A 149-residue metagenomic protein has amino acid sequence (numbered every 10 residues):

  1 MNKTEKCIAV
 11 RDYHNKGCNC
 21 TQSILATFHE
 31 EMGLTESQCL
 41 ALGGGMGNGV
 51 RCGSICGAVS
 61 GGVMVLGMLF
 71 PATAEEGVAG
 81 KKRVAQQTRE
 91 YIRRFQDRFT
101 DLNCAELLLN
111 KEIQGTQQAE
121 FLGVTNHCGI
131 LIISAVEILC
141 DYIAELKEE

Functional and structural regions predicted by a protein language model:
M1-H14: Polybasic, low-complexity association/targeting segments
V10, I24, L42-G47, A135: Short alpha-helical scaffolding segments that buttress acidic/His motifs in well-ordered protein cores
H14-L34, R98-L102: An acidic intrinsically disordered interaction segment
L25-G44, E106-K111: Acidic-glycine-rich active-site phosphate/pyrophosphate-binding loop
A26-E30, M64-P71, E137-D141: Short glycine/serine- and small hydrophobic-enriched flexible loop segments
E31-A41, M68-Q87: Phosphate-handling active-site elements
M46-M64: Glycine/serine-rich anion-binding loops at beta->alpha junctions that coordinate negatively charged ligand groups
V84-E149: C-terminal binding/interaction regions
